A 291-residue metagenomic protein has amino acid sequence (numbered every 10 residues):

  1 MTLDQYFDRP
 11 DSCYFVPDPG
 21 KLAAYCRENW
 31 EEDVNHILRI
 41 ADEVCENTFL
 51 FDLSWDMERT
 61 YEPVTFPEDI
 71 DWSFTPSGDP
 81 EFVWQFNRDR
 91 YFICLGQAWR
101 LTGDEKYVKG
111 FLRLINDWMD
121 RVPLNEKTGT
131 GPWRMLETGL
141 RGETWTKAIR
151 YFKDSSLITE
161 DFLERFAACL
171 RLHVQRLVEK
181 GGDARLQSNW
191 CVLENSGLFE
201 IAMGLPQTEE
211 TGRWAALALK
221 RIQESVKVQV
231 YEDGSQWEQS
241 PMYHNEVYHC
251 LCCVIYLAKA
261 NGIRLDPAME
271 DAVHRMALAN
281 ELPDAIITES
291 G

Functional and structural regions predicted by a protein language model:
M1-T60: Extreme N-terminal leader/anchor segments
T2, E46-F49, G234, G262-I263 (+1 more regions): Glycine-centered secondary-structure boundary/capping sites
D4-D8, E62-V64, W145, N280: Short, compositionally biased low-complexity segments
I40-V44, N245, D271, D284-A285: A general structural signal for short secondary-structure junctions and capping/turn motifs
L53-S73: Short alpha-helical hairpin
D69, D79-A277: Aromatic-lined, polymer-binding surfaces characteristic of secreted/periplasmic polysaccharide-degrading enzymes
R275, A279-G291: Acidic/histidine-rich catalytic neighborhood
